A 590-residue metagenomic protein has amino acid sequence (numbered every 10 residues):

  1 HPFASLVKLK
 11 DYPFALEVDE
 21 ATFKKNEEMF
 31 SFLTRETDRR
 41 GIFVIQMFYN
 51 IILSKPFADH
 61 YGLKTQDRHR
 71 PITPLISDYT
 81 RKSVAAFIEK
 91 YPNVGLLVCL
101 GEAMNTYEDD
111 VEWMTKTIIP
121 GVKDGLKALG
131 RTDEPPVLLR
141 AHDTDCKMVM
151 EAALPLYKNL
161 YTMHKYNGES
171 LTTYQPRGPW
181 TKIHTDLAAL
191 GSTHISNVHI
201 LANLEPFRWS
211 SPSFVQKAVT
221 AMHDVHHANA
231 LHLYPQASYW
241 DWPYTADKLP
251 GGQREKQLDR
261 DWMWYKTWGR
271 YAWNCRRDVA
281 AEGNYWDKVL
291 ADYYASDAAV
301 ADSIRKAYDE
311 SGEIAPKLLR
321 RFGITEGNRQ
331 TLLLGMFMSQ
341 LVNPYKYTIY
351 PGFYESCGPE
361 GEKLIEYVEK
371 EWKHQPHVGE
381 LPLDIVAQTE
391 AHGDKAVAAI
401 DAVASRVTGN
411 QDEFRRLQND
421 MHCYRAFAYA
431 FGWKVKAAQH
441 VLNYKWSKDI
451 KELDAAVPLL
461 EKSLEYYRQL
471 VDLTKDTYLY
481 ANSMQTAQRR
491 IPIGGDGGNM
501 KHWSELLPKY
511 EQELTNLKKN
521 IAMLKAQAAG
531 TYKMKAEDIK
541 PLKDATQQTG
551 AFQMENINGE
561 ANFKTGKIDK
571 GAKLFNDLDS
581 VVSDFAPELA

Functional and structural regions predicted by a protein language model:
H1-F3, E17-F32, R39-R40, G62-G323 (+1 more regions): Catalytic-core regions of glycoside hydrolase
P2-L9, L53-L63: Short acidic/His/Gly/Ser-rich catalytic and metal-binding motifs that mark active-site loops of diverse hydrolases
Y12, N93-C99, K434-A438: Glycine-rich, often proline-containing surface loops adjacent to acidic residues and nearby aromatics that form
T37, I42-F48: Carbohydrate-binding surfaces in secreted/extracellular proteins
I51-I52, A237: Conserved beta-strand edge residues that scaffold enzyme active sites
S54-K55, R131-V137, T477-M484: Short, glycine/acidic-rich hinge or "gate" loops at secondary-structure transitions that mediate conformational
N229, Y234-Q236, Y244-T245, Q548-G550 (+1 more regions): Extended, compositionally biased alpha-helical segments that mediate assembly or anchoring
K256-F563: C-terminal non-catalytic alpha-helical accessory regions
